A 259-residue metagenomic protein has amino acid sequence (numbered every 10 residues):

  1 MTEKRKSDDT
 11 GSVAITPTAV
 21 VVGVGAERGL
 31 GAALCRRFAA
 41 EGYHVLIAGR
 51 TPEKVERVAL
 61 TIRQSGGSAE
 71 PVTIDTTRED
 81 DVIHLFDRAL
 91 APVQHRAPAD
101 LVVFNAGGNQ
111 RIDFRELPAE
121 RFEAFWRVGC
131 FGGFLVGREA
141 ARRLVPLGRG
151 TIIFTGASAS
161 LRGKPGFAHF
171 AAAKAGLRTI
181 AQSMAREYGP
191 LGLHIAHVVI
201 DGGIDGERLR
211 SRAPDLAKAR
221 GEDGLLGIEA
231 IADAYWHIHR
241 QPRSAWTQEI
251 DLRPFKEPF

Functional and structural regions predicted by a protein language model:
G11-L46: Canonical Rossmann dinucleotide-binding motif of NAD(H)/NADP(H)-dependent dehydrogenases/reductases, specifically
G23-G25, T151-G176, A181-Q182, R186-G189 (+1 more regions): Catalytic loop of short-chain dehydrogenase/reductase
E53, T73-L85, A119: The beta1-alpha1 cofactor-binding region of Rossmann-like NAD(H)/NADP(H)-dependent oxidoreductases
N105-R111: Conserved NAD(P)H cofactor-binding loop of Rossmann-fold oxidoreductase domains
D113-E123: Substrate-binding pocket helix/loop in short-chain dehydrogenase/reductase
G137-R138, Q182: A short, exposed helix-loop element centered on a Lys and neighboring polar residues
P190-G202, P214-F259: C-terminal helical subdomain
